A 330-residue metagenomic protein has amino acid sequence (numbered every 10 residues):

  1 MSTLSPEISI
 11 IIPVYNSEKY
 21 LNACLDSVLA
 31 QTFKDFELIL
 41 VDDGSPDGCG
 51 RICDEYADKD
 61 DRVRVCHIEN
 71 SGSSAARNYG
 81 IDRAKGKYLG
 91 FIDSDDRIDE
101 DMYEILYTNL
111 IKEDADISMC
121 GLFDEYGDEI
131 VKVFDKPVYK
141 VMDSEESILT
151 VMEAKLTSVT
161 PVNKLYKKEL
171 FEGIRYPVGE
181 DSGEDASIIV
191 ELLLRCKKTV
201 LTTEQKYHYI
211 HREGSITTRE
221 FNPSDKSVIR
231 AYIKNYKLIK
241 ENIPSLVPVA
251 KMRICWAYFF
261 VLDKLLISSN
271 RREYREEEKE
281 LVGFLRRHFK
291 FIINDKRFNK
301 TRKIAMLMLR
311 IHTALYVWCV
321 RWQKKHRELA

Functional and structural regions predicted by a protein language model:
M1-L29: N-proximal low-complexity "stem/linker" segments adjacent to membrane-targeting elements
N22, D47-E55, H67, R77 (+2 more regions): Acidic helix N-cap motif at the loop->helix transition within catalytic regions of sugar-transfer enzymes
S27, D42-R51, S71: A conserved acidic beta->alpha catalytic loop
I68-A84: Glycine-rich, basic loop-to-helix element that forms the pyrophosphate-binding segment of sugar-nucleotide handling
S73, S94-T202, I210-P223: Donor-binding/catalytic cores of nucleotide-activated saccharide and glycerol-phosphate transferases/polymerases
L89: Short aromatic/hydrophobic "clamp" motif used to bind/position activated sugar donors
Q205-R212, T218-S245, F260-F289: Catalytic core of nucleotide-sugar-dependent glycosyltransferases
I267-A330: Membrane-interface aromatic/basic loop that binds lipid-linked glycans or pyrophosphate carriers, typified by
